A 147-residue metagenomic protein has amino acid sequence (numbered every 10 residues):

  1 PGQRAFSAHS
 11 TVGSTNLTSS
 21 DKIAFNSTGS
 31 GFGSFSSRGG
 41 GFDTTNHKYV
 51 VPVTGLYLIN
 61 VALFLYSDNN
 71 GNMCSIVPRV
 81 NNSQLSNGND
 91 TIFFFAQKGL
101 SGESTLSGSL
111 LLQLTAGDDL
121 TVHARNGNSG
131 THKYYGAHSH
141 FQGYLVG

Functional and structural regions predicted by a protein language model:
P1-G147: Extracellular jelly-roll beta-sandwich "head" domains, especially the C-terminal globular C1q domain
